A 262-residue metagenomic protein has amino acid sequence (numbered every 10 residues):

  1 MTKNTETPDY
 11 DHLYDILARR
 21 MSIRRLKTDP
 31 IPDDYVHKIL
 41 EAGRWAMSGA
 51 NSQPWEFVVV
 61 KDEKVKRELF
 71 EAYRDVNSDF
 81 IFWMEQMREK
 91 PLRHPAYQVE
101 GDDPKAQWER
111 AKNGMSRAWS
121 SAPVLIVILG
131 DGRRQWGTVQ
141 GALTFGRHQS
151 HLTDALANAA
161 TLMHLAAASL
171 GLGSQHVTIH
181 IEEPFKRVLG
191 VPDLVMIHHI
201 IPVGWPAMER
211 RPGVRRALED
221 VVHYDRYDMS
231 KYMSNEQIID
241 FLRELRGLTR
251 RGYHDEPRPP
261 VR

Functional and structural regions predicted by a protein language model:
M1-A122, S230-R262: N-terminal amphipathic, basic helical "cap/leader" segment at the start of enzyme domains
I16, L125-V127, I200-P202: Conserved hydrophobic/aromatic beta-strand scaffold that supports enzyme active sites
I39-R44, V124-V188: Small-aliphatic-rich amphipathic alpha-helix that forms the alpha element of a beta-alpha
S52, W119-A122, A167-L172, M196: Short gly/pro-enriched beta-turn/loop segments at secondary-structure junctions
S78-A96, L189-A217: A glycine-rich helix N-cap at a beta->alpha junction
G114-R117, R187-V191: A generic local secondary-structure boundary/capping motif
L129-G132, V203-W205, Y224-R226: Fold-independent oxyanion-binding glycine-rich loops and adjacent beta-strand/coil segments at enzyme active sites
M208-E244: C-terminal domain-closing interface element
